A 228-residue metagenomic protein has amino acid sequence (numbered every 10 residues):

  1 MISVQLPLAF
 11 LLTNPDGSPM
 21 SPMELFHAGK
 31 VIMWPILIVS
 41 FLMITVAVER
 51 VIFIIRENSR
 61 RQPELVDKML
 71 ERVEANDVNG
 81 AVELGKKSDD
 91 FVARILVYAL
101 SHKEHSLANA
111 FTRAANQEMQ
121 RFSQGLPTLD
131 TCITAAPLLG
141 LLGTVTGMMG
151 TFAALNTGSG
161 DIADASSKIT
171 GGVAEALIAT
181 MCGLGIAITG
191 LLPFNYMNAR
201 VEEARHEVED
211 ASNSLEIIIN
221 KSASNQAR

Functional and structural regions predicted by a protein language model:
M1-A28, S159, A163-A165: Short, strongly hydrophobic alpha-helical membrane anchors
M20-I54, I178-G185: Hydrophobic alpha-helical transmembrane segments
M23-G29, N116-A136, S166-I178: Alpha-helical membrane-interface segments at transmembrane helix boundaries
K30, I44, A81, L96 (+3 more regions): Residue-level signature of catalytic and energy-coupling elements of molecular machines, predominantly ATP/GTP-dependent
P35, A136-P137, T189: Proline-centered helix-kink/hinge sites
I38, L42-T45, L142-M149, A187 (+1 more regions): Alpha-helical transmembrane segments
S59-L142, T146-D161, P193-R228: Predominantly long cytosolic amphipathic alpha-helical stalk/bundle segments
S167-F194, N198: Pore-lining and gate-forming transmembrane alpha-helices of multi-pass membrane transport proteins
